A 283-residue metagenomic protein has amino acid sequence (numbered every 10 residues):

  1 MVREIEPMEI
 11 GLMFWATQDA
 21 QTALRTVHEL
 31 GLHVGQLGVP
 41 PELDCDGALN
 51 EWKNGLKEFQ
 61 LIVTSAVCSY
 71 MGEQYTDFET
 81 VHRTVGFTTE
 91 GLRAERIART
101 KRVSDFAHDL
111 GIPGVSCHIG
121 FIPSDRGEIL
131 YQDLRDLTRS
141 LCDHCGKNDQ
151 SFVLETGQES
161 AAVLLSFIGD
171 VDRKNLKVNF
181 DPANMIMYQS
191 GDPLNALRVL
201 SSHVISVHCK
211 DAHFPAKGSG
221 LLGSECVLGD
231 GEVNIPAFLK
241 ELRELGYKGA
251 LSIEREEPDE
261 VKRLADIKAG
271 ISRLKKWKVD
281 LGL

Functional and structural regions predicted by a protein language model:
M1-H108, I112, R173, S202 (+1 more regions): N-terminal pre-domain/capping segments
I10-A16, L37-P41, S65-Y70, C117-I119 (+4 more regions): A cross-domain feature marking catalytic cores of carbohydrate-active enzymes and several ubiquitous metabolic/repair
M13-T22, G38-E51, Q74, I122-R126 (+4 more regions): Acidic-and-aromatic substrate-binding clefts and catalytic sites of carbohydrate-active enzymes
Q21-T22, Y75-K177: Active-site acidic/histidine proton-transfer and metal-coordination neighborhood in alpha/beta enzyme cores
A23-L24, L49-N54, T100-S104, R135-C142 (+5 more regions): Generic structural signal for well-ordered alpha-helices, preferentially at hydrophobic/aromatic core positions
L30, F59, F106-P113, L141-F152 (+2 more regions): A structural motif corresponding to the C-terminal end of an alpha-helix and its immediate exit/capping segment
V34-G35, A66, D136-E232, V279-G282: Acidic/histidine-rich catalytic cores of soluble enzymes
F214-P215, S224-C226, G249-D259: Active-site clefts of carbohydrate-active enzymes
